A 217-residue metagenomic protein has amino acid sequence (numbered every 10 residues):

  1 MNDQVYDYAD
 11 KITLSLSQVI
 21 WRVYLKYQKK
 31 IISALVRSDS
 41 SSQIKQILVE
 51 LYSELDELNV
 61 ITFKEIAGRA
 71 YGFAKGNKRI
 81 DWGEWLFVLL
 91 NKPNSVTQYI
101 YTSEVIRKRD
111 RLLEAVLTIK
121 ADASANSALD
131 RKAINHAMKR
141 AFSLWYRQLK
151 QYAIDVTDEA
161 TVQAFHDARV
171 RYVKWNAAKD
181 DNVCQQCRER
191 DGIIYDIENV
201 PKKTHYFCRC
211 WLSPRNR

Functional and structural regions predicted by a protein language model:
M1-L144, Y152, N216-R217: N-terminal leader/targeting and assembly helices and adjacent pre-domain segments
M138-R217: Acidic, glycine-rich two-metal-ion catalytic cores of nucleic acid-processing enzymes
